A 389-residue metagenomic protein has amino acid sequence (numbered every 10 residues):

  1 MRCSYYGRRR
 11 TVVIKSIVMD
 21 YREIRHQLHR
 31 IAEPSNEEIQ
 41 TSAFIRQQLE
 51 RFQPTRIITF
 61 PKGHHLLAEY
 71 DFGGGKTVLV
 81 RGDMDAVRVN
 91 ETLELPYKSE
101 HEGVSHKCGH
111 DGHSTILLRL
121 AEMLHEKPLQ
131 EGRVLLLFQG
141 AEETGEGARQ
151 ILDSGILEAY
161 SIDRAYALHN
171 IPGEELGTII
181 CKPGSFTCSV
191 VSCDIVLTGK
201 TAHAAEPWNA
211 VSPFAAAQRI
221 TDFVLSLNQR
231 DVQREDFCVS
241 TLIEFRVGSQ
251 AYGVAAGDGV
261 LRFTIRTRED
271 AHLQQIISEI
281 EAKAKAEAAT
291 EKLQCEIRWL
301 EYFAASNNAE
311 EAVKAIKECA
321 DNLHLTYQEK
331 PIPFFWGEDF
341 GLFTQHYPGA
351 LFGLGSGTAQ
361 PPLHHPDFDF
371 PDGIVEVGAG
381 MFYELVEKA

Functional and structural regions predicted by a protein language model:
V13-H106, T115, E122-Q130: Acidic/His- and Gly-rich active-site-bordering loop/insert found across diverse amide/peptide-bond hydrolases
L28, A68, V80, H110 (+8 more regions): Divalent metal-coordination and catalytic microenvironments
L66-L67, V87-V89, L95-S105, G112 (+2 more regions): Histidine/acidic-residue-rich, glycine-tolerant segments that coordinate divalent metal ions
R81, C193-I195, L351-G357: Non-cysteine beta-strand/loop elements that form the S-adenosyl-L-methionine
E100-C108, H365-D372: Short pre-catalytic strand/loop immediately N-terminal to key active-site residues, enriched for Gly-Thr
Q218-A389: Metal-dependent amide/peptide-bond hydrolase catalytic core, centered on the "pita-bread" metallohydrolase fold
